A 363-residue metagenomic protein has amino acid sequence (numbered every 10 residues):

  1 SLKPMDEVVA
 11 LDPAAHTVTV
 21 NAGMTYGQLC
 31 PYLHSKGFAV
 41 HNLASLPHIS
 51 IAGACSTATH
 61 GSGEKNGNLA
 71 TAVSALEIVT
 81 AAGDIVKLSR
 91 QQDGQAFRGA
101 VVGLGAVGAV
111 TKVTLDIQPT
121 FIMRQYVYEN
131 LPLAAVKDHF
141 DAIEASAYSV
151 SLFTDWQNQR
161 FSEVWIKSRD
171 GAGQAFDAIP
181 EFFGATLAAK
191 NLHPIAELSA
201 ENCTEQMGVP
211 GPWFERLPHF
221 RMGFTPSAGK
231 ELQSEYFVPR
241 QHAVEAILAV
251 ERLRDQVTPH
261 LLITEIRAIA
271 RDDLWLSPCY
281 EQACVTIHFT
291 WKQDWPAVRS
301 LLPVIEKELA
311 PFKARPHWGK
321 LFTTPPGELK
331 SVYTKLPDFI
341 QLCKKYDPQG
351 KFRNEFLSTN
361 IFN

Functional and structural regions predicted by a protein language model:
S1-N363: Noncatalytic alpha-helical scaffold of FAD-dependent oxidoreductases
